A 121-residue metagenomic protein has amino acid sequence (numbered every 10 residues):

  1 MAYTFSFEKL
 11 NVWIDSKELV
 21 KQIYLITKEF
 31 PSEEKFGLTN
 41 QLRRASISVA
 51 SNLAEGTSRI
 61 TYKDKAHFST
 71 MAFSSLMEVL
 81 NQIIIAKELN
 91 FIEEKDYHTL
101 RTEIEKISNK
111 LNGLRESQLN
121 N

Functional and structural regions predicted by a protein language model:
M1-N121: Amphipathic alpha-helical assembly/interaction segments
